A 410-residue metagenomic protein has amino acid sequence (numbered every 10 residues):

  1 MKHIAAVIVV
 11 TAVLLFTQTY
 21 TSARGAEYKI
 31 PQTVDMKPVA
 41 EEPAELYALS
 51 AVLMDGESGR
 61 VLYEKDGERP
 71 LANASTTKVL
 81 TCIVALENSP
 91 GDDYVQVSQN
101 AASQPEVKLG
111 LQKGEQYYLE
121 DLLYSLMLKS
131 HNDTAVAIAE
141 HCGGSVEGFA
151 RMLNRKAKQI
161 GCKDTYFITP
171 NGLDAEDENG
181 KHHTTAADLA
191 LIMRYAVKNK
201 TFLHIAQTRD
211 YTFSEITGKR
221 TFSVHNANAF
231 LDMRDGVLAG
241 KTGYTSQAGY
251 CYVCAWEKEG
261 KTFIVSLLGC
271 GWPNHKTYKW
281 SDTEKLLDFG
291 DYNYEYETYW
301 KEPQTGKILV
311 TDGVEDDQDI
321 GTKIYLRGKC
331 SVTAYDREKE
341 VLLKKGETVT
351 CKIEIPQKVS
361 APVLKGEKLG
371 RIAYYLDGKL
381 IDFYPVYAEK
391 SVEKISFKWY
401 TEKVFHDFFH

Functional and structural regions predicted by a protein language model:
M1-A5, E115, L119, F397: Structural motif marking the loop-to-transmembrane transition
K2-A23: Sec-dependent N-terminal signal peptides of Gram-positive bacterial secreted proteins and lipoproteins
L14-L15, P90, Y294: Hydrophobic alpha-helical membrane context
L15-T17, G110, L343: Compositionally biased amphipathic helical and low-complexity segments enriched in hydrophobic
T21-K200: Active-site-adjacent loops and short helices of periplasmic peptidoglycan-processing enzymes
C162, G180-H410: Domain-terminus/edge residues, biased toward the C-terminal soluble/receptor-binding domains of extracytoplasmic
